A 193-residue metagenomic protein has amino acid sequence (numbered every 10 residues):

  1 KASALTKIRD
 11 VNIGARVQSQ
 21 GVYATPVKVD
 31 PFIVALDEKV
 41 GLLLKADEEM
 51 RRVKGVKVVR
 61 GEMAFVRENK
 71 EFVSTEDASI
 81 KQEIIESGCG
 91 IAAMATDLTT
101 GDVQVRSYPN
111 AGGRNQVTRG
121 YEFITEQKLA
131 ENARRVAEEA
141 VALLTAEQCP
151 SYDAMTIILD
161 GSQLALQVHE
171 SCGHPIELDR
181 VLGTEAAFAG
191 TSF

Functional and structural regions predicted by a protein language model:
K1-F193: Active-site bordering "gate/hinge" segments that shape substrate access to catalytic or cofactor-binding pockets
